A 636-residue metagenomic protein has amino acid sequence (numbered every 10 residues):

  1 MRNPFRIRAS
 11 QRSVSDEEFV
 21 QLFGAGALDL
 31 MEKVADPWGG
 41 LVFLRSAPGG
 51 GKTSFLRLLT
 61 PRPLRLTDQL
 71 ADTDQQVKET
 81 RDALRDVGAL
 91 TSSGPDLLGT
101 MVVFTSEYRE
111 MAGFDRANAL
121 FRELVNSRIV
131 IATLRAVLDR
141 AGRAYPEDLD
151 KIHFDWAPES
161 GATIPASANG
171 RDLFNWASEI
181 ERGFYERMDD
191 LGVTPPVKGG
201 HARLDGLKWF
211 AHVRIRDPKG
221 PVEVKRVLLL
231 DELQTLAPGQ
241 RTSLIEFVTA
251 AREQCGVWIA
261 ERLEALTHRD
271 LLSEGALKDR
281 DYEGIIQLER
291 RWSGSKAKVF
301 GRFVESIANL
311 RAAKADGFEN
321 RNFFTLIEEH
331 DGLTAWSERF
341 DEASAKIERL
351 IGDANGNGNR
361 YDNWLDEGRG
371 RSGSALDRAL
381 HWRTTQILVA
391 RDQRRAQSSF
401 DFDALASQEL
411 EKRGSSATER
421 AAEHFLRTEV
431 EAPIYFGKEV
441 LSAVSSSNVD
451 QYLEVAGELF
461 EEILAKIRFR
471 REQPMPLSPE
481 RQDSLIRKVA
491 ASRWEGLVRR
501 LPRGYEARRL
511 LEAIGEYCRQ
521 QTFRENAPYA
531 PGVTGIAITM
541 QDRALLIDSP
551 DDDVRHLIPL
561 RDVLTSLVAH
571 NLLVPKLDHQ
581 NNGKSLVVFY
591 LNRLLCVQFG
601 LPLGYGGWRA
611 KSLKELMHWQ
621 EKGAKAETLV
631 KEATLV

Functional and structural regions predicted by a protein language model:
M1-K33: N-terminal pre-Walker A segment at the start of P-loop NTPase domains
M31-G39, D68: Phosphate-binding P-loop
L44: Hydrophobic anchor at the beta1->P-loop junction of P-loop NTPases
G49: Walker A (P-loop) phosphate-binding loop of P-loop NTPases
K52: Conserved lysine of the Walker
F55-R214, D279-L380, I387-L388, D392: P-loop NTPase nucleotide-binding core
G206-A211, P218-V224, A237-I434, K438 (+1 more regions): The catalytic "switch" region of P-loop NTPases
G352, G356, R360-V636: C-terminal leucine-rich, beta-strand-based interaction scaffolds used for sensing/assembly
